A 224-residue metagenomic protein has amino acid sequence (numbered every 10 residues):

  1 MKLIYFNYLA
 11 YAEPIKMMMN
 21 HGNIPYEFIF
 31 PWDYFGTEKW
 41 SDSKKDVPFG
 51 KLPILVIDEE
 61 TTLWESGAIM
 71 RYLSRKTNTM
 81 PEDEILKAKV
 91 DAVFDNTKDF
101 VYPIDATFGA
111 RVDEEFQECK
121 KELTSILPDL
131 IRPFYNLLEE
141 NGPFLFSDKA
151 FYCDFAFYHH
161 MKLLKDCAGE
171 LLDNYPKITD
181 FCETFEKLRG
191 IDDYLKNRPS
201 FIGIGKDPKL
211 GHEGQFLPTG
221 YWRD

Functional and structural regions predicted by a protein language model:
M1-D129, E140, T219-D224: GST-like domain detector, emphasizing the conserved glutathione-binding G-site in the N-terminal thioredoxin-like
I15, I126-L130, F134, H160 (+1 more regions): Alpha-helical packing segments of well-folded alpha/beta enzyme cores
M18, Y72, P133, L137 (+1 more regions): Alpha-helical recognition domains of nuclear gene-regulatory proteins
A68, K177, G190: Residue-level recognition of oxygen-bearing side chains
S74, N78, K98, E139 (+4 more regions): Hydrophobic/aromatic-lined pockets within catalytic cores
T79, N136-D148, R189-L195: Surface-exposed helix-capping loop/turn segments at secondary-structure junctions
V90, L145-K187, L195: GST superfamily/GST-like fold recognition
R198-D224: Acidic/histidine-enriched, glycine/proline-rich intrinsically disordered or flexible terminal extensions
